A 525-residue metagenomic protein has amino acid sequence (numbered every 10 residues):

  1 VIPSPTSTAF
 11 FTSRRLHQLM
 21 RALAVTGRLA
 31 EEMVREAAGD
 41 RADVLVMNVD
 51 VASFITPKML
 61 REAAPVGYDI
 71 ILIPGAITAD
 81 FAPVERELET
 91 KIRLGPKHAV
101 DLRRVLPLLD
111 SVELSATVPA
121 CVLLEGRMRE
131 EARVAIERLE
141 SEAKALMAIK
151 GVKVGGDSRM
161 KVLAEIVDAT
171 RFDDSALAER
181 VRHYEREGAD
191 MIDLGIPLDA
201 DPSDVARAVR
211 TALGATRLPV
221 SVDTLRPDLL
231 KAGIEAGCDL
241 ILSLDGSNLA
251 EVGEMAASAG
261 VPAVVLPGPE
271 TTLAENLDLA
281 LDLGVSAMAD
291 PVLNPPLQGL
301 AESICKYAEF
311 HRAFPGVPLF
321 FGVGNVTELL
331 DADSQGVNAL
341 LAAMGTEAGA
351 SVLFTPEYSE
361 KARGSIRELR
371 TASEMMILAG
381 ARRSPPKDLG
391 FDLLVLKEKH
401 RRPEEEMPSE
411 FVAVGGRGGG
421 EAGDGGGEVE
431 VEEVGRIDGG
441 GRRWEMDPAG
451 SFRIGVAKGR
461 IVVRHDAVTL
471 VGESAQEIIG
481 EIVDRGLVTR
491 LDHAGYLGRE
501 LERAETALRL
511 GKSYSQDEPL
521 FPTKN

Functional and structural regions predicted by a protein language model:
S7-H17, R104-S175, F452-V456, P522-K524: N-terminal amphipathic alpha-helix/helix-capping segment at the start of soluble metabolic enzymes
R14, L23-T26, E32-R41, L94 (+1 more regions): Catalytic alpha/beta core domains of metabolic enzymes, predominantly
H17, R443-N525: Extended hydrophobic packing segments that form well-structured cores
M20-A24, D40-F81, L88-I92, R171 (+2 more regions): Metallocofactor- and cofactor-centric catalytic cores in central/energy metabolism, strongly enriched
A120-G126, V134-R159, V167, D245-S303 (+1 more regions): Conserved anion-binding
D157-E179, L242-D245, P269-T271, V326-Q335: Active-site mouth loops of central-metabolism enzymes
R171-Y184, R226, L230, L249 (+2 more regions): Short, acidic/polar
A189-A215: Glycine-rich, proline-tolerant flexible connector loops at the mouths of alpha/beta enzymes
